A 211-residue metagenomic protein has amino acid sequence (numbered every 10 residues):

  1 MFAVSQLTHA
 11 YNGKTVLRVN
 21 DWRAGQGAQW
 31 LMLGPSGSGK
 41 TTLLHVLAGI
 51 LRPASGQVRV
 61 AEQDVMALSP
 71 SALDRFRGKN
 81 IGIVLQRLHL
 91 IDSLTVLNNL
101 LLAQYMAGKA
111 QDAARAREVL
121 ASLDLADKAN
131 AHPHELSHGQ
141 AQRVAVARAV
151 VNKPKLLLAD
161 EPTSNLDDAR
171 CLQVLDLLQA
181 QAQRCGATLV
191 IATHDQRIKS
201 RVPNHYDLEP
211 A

Functional and structural regions predicted by a protein language model:
A48: Helix-to-loop junction immediately C-terminal to a conserved catalytic motif
V65-G82: ABC ATPase NBD coupling module
L94-L102: Short coil-to-helix segment of the ABC ATPase nucleotide-binding domain corresponding to the Q-loop/switch region
L101-A113, S122: ABC-type ATPase nucleotide-binding domains, specifically the catalytic core motifs of the NBD
A131-H134, N152, C185: Conserved signature/switch motifs of ABC ATPase nucleotide-binding domains
H132-L136, Q140-Q142: Conserved ABC ATPase signature
L157-D160: Catalytic Walker B motif of ABC-type/P-loop ATPase nucleotide-binding domains
